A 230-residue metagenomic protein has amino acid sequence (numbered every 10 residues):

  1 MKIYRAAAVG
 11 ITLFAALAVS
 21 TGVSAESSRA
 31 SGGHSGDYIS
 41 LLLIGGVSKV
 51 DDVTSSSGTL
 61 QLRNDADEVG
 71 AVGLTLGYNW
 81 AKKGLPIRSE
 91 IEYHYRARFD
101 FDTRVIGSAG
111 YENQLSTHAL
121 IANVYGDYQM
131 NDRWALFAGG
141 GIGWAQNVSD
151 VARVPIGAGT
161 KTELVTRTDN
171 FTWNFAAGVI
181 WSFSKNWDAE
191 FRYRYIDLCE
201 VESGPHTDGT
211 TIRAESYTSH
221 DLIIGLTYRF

Functional and structural regions predicted by a protein language model:
M1-S35: Cleavable N-terminal export/targeting peptides
E26-S35, S40-I44, K49, D65-T75 (+3 more regions): Outer-membrane beta-barrel transmembrane strands
Y38-S40, S216-F230: Outer-membrane beta-barrel "beta-signal"
I39-V47, I91-Y95, A138-W144, V179 (+1 more regions): Transmembrane beta-barrel strands of outer-membrane/channel proteins
V47-V69, Y95-L120, W144-N170, L198-L222: Extracellular/periplasm-exposed beta-strand and loop segments of Gram-negative cell-envelope proteins, dominated by
L74-Y78, A122-G126, G140-W144, F175-W181 (+1 more regions): Residues on the lipid-exposed face of transmembrane beta-strands in outer-membrane beta-barrel proteins
K83-I87, W134, W181, K185-A189: Repeated loop/turn-to-beta-strand initiation elements of outer-membrane beta-barrel proteins
E112-L136: Hydrophobic, well-structured mid-protein blocks that either form specific transmembrane helices
